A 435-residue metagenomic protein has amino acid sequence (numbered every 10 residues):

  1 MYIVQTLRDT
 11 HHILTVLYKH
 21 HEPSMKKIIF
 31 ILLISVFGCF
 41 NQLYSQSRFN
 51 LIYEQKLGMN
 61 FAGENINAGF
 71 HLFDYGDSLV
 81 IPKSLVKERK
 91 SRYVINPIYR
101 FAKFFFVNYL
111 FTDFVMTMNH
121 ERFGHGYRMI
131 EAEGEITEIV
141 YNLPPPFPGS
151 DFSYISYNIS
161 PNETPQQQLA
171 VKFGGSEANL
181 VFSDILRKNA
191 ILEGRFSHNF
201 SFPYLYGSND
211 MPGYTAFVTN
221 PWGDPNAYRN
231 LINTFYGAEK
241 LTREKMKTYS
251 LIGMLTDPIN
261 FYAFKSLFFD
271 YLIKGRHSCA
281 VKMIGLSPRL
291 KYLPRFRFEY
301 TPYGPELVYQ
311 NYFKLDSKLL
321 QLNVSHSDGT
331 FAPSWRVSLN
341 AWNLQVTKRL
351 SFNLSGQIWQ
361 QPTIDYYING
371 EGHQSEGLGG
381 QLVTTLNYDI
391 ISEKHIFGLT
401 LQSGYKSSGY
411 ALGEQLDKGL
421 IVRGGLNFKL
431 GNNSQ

Functional and structural regions predicted by a protein language model:
I28-F37: Sec-dependent N-terminal signal peptides
Q46-V115, E133-P144: Auxiliary, metal-adjacent structural segments of Zn-dependent hydrolase domains
R48-G63, S150-D257: Metalloprotease/metallohydrolase-associated module, dominated by Zn2+-dependent proteases
F106-T164: Small-residue-rich helix-interface/hinge motifs
P144-S156, S325-W342, T347-R423: Outer-membrane beta-barrel translocator/channel fold
L192-S201, F269-Y292, K314-L320, L344-N353 (+2 more regions): Short loop/turn motifs that connect adjacent beta-strands in outer-membrane beta-barrel proteins
D210-D328: C-terminal membrane-associated helical module and adjoining short loops/tails
P305-F313, L339, T384, L416-Q435: Outer-membrane beta-barrel "beta-signal"
